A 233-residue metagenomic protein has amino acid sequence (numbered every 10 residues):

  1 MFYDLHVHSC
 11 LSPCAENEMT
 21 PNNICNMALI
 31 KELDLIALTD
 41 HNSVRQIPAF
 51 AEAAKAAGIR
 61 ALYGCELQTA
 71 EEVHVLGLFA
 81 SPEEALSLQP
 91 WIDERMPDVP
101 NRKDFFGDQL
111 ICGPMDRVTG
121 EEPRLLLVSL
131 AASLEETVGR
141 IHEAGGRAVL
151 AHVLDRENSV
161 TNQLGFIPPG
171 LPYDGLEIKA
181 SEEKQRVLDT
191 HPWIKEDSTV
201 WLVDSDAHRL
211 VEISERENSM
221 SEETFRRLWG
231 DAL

Functional and structural regions predicted by a protein language model:
M1-L5, S9-L33, V44-P90, L125 (+3 more regions): Charged catalytic cores and adjacent phosphate/nucleic-acid-binding surfaces used for phosphate/nucleic-acid chemistry
A37: Conserved Rossmann-like nucleotide-binding pocket used by diverse enzymes that bind dinucleotide cofactors
A80-E122, F166, T224: Active-site gating loops and adjacent loop-to-helix segments of metal-dependent hydrolytic enzymes
D108-E143: Alpha-helix-centered segments that form part of catalytic cores
